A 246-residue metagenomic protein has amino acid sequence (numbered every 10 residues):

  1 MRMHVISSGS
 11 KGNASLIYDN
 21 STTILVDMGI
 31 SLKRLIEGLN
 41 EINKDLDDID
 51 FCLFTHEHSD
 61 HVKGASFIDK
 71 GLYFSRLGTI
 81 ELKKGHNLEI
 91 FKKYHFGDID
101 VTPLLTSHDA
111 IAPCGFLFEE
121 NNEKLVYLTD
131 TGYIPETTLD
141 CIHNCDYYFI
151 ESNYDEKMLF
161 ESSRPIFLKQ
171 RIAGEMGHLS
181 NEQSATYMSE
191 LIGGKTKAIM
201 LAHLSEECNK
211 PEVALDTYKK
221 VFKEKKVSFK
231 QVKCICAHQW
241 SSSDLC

Functional and structural regions predicted by a protein language model:
M1-N40, C114-D130, Y147: Conserved beta-strand hairpin/beta-sheet module of binuclear metal-dependent hydrolase folds, prominently
K11, E57-V62, I80-E81, A110-I111 (+3 more regions): Active-site environment of divalent metal-dependent phosphoester hydrolases
V26-G29, I49-E57, Y73-L77, V126-T129 (+3 more regions): Active-site neighborhood of phospho(di)ester-bond hydrolases with catalytic His/Asp-centered motifs
S31-S75: Active-site metal-binding motif and surrounding structural segment of the metallo-beta-lactamase
D69-F74, L82-K93, D98-P103, I150: Active-site regions of enzymes building and remodeling cell-envelope glycoconjugates
G78-K84, S243-L245: Short, charged/polar "capping" segments at the starts of alpha-helices and the immediately preceding loops
K92-F149: Catalytic core of the metallo-beta-lactamase
E136-C236: Cap/insert and terminal regions of metallo-dependent hydrolase folds
